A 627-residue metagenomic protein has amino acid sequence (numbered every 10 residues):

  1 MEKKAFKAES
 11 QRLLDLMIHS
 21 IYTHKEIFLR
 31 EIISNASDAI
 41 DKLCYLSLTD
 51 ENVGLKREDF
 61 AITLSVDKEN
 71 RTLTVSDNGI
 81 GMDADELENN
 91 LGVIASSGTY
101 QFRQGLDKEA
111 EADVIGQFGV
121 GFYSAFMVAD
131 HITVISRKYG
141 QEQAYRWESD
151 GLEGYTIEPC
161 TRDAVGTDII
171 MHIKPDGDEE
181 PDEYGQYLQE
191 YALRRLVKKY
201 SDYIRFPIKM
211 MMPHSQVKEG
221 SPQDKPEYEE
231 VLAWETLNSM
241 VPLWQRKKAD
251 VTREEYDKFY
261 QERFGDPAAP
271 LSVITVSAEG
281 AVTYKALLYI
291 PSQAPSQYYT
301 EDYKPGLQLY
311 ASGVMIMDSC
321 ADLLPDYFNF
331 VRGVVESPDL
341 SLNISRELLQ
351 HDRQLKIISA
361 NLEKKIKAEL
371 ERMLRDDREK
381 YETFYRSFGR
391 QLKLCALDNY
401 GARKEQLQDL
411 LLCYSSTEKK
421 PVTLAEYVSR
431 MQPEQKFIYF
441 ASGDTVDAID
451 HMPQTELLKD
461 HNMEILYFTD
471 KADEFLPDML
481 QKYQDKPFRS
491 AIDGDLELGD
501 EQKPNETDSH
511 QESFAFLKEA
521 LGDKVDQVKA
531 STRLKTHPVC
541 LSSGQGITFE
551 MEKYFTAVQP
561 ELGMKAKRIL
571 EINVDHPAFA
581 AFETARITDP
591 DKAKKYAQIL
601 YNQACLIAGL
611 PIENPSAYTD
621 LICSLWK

Functional and structural regions predicted by a protein language model:
M1-E190, R195: GHKL (Bergerat-fold) ATPase N-terminal catalytic module, capturing the glycine-rich phosphate-binding loop and acidic
V114, I132-G154, K174-K627: GHKL/Bergerat-fold ATPase module in large chromosome/replication-associated machines
